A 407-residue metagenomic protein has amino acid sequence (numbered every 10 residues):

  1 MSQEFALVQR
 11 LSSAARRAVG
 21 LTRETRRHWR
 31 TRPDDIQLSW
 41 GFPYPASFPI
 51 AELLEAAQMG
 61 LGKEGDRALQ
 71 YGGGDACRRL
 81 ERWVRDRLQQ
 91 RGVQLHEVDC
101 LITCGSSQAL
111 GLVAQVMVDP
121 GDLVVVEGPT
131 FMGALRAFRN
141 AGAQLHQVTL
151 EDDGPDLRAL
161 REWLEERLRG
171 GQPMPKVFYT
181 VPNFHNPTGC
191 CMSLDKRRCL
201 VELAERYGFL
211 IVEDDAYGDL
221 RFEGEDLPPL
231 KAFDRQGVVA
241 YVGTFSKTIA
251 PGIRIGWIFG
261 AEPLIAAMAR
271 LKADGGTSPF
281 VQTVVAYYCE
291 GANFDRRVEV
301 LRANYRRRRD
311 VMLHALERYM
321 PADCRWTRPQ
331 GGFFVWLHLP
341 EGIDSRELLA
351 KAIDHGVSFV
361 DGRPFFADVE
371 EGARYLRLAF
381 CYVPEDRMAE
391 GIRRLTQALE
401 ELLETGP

Functional and structural regions predicted by a protein language model:
S2-Q3, D354, V369-P407: PLP-dependent enzyme catalytic core of the Aspartate aminotransferase-like
R16-G105, L112, C289, S358 (+1 more regions): N-terminal small-domain helix-loop-helix segment of the aminotransferase-like
R67-Y207, G218-Q236, A273, Y305 (+2 more regions): Conserved core of the PLP fold type I
R235-A303: Conserved core segment of the aminotransferase class I/II
F259, W336-H338, A379-C381: Short hydrophobic/aromatic beta-strand micro-patches that form the beta-sheet surface supporting nucleotide- or nucleic
A303-L313, C324-H338, L348: Conserved glycine-rich beta-strand-loop-beta hairpin in the small C-terminal domain of fold type I
I343-L348, D386-E390: Short, conserved charged micro-motifs
